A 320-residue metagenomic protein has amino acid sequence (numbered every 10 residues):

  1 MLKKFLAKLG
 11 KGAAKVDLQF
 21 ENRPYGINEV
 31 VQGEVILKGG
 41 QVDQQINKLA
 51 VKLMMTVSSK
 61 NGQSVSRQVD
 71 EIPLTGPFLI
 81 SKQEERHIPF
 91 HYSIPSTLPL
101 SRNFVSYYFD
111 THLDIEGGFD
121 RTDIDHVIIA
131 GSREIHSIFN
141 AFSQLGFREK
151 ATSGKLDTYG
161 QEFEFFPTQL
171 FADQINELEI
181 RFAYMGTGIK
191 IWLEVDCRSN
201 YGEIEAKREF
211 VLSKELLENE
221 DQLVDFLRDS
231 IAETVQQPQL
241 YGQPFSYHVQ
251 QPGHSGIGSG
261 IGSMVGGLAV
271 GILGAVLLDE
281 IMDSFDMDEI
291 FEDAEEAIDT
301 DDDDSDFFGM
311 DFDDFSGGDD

Functional and structural regions predicted by a protein language model:
M1-P99, N103, Y108-S263, D279-D320: N-terminal leader-region detector that preferentially activates on the first domain or presequence of a protein
S263, G267, G271-L278: Hydrophobic alpha-helical membrane-embedded or membrane-associated segments
